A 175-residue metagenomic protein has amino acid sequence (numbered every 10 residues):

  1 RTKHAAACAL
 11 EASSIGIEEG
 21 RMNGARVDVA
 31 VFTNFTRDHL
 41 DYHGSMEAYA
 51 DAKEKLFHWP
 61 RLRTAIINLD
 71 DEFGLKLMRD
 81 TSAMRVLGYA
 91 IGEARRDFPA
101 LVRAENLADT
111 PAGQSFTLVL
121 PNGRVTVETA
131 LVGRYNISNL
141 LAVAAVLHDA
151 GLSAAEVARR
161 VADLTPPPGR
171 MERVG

Functional and structural regions predicted by a protein language model:
T2-A12, E18-E19, V27-G175: Acidic, Mg2+-coordinating active-site environments of NTP-dependent enzymes
